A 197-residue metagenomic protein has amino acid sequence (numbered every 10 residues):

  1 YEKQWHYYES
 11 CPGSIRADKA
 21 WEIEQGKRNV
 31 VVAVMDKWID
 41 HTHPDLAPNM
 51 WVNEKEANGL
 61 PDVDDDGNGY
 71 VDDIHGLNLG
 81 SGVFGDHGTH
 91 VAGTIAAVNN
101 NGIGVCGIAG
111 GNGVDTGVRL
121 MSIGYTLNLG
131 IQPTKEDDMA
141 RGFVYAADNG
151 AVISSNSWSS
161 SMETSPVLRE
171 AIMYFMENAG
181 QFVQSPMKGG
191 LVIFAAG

Functional and structural regions predicted by a protein language model:
Y1-V31, I39-D45, N49: Protease zymogen maturation seam
I23-R28, N112-T116, A146-N149, Q184-K188: Extracellular/periplasmic catalytic domains that process cell-envelope and extracellular macromolecules
K37-W38, G67, D72-E170, A196: Subtilisin-like peptidase catalytic core
L60-D66: Acidic, divalent-cation-chelating loop motifs in proteins
T164-V192: Catalytic-core regions built around general acid/base machinery
